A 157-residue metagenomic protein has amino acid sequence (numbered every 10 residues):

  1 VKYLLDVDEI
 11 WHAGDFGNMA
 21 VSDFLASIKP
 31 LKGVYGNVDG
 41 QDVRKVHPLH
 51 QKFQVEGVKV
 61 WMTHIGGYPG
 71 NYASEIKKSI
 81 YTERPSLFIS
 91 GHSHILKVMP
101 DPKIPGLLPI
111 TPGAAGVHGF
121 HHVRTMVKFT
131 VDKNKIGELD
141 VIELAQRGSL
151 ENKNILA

Functional and structural regions predicted by a protein language model:
V1-V55: Core catalytic region of metal-dependent phosphoesterases/phosphodiesterases, especially metallo-beta-lactamase-like
L5-D6, S27, E56, R84 (+2 more regions): Residue-level preference for short coil/turn positions at secondary-structure junctions
D15-F16, G36-D39, I65-G67, G91-S93 (+1 more regions): Active-site metal-binding loops of divalent metal-dependent hydrolases
K32, N71-K135: Conserved beta-sheet core of the metallophosphoesterase superfamily
D39-R84, V117-F120, L150: Active-site-proximal segments of metal-dependent phosphoesterases and phosphodiesterases across multiple
K59-I65, L107-G113, V141: Active-site-proximal beta-strand elements of phosphoester/diester hydrolases
D132-A157: Charged phosphate-binding loop/patch that engages nucleotide di/tri-phosphates or the phosphate backbone of nucleic
